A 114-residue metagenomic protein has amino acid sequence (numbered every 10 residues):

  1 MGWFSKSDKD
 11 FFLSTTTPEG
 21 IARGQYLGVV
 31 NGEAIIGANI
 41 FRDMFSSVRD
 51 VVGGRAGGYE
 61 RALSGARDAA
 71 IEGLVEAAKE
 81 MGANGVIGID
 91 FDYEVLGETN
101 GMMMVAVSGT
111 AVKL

Functional and structural regions predicted by a protein language model:
M1-I40, G101-K113: N-terminal presequence-like segments and the immediate start of the first folded domain
V30, I36, I40-D90: Short, well-ordered alpha-helical segments
F91-V95: Acidic, glycine-rich active-site loops and adjacent beta-strand->loop/helix elements that engage anionic groups
L96-N100: Short proline/glycine-enriched turn/loop segments at secondary-structure junctions
